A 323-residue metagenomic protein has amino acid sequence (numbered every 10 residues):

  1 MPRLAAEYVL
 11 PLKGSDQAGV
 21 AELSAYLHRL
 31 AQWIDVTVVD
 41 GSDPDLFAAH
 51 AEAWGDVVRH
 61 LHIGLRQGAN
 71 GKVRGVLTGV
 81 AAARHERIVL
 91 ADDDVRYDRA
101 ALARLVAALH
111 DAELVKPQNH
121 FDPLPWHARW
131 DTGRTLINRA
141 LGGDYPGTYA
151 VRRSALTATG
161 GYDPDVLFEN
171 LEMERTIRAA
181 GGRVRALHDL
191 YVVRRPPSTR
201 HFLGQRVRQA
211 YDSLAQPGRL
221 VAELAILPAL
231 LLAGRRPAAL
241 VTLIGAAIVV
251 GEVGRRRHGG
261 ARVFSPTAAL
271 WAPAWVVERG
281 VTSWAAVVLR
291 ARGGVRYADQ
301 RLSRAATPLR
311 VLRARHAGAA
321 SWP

Functional and structural regions predicted by a protein language model:
M1-H28: N-proximal low-complexity "stem/linker" segments adjacent to membrane-targeting elements
R3, A83-E86, D111, R153 (+1 more regions): Active-site acidic short loop of glycosyltransferases
L23-S24, H85, R99-H110, Y162: Short alpha-helix within the catalytic core of nucleotide-sugar-dependent glycosyltransferases
S24-L65: Acidic donor-binding segment of Leloir-type glycosyltransferases
H62-T78, R104-T159, L203-V207, A268-R290: Long helical/loop segments within the catalytic core of UDP-sugar-dependent glycosyltransferases, especially the large
E86-R96: Short beta-strand-to-loop acidic/aromatic patch adjacent to the donor-nucleotide binding site
F121-A128, D163-L220, L302-S303, T307: Catalytic donor/gating beta->alpha subdomain of glycosyltransferases that bind UDP-sugars
L224-G294, S303: Membrane-embedded multi-pass helical conduit in multi-pass membrane proteins, especially envelope-biosynthetic
